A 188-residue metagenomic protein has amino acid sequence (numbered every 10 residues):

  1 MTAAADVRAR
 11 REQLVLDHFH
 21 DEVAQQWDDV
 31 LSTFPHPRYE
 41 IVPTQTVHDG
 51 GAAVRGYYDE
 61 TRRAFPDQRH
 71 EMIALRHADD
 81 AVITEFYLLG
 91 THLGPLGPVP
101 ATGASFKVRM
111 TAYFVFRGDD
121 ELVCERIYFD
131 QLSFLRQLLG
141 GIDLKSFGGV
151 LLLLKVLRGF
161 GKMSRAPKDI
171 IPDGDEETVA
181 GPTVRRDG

Functional and structural regions predicted by a protein language model:
M1-G188: C-terminal and inter-domain tail/linker signature
